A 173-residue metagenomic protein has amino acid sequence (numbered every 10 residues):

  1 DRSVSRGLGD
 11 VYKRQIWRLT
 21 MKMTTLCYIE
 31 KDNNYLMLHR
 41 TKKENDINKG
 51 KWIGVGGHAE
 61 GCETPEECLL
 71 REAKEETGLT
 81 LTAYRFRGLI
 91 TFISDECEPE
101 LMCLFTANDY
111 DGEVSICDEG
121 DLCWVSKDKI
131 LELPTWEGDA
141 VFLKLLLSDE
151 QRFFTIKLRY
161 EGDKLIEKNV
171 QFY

Functional and structural regions predicted by a protein language model:
D1-Q15: Single conserved hydrophobic/aromatic residue that forms the stacking wall/gate of nucleotide- or nucleobase-binding
V11, Y28, M37, M102-T106 (+1 more regions): Conserved hydrophobic/aromatic beta-strand scaffold that supports enzyme active sites
W17-M37, H58-A59: Conserved N-terminal beta-strand and adjoining loop/helix that marks the start of the Nudix/MutT-like hydrolase domain
L36-M37, E44-I47: Short N-terminal binding/cap micro-motifs at the start of the first secondary-structure element
K49-W52: A positional/architectural concept
H58-T82, F92-L145, K168-Y173: Unchanged
S148-Y173: Charged phosphate-binding loop/patch that engages nucleotide di/tri-phosphates or the phosphate backbone of nucleic
